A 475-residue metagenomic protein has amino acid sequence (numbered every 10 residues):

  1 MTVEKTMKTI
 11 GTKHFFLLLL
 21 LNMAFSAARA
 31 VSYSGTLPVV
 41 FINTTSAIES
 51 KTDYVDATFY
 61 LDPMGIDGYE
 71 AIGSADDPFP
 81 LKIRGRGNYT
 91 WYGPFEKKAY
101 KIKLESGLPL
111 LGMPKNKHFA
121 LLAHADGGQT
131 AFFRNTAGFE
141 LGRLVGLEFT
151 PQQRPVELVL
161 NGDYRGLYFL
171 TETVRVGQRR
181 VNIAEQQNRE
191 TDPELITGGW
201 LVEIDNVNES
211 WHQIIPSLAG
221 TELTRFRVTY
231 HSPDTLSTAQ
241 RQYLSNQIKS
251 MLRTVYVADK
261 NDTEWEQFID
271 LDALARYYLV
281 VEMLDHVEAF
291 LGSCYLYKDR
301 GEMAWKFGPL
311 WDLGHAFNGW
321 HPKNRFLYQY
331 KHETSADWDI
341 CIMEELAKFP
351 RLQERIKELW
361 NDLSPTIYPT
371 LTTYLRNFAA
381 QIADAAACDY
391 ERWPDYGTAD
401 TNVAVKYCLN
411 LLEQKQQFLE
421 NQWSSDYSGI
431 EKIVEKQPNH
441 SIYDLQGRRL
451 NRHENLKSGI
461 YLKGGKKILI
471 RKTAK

Functional and structural regions predicted by a protein language model:
E4-F16: Bacterial N-terminal signal peptides that target proteins for export
F15-S26: Bacterial N-terminal signal peptides
V31-A137: Conserved NTP-binding catalytic cores of kinases and kinase-like/nucleotidyltransferase enzymes across multiple kinase
L37-P38, I48, V55, W91 (+3 more regions): Middle-to-C-terminal accessory/interaction subdomains
L108-P109, H118, A123-D126, G146-P151 (+4 more regions): Internal "kinase-insert"/substrate-recognition segments embedded within catalytic cores of ATP-dependent enzymes
Q129-N161: A conserved helix-loop-beta module that forms one wall/lid of the active-site cleft in ATP-utilizing catalytic domains
W423-Q446, A474: Residue-level detector of functionally pivotal "anchor" positions at catalytic/ligand-binding pockets or at interdomain
I460-K475: C-terminal tail/sorting-segment detector
